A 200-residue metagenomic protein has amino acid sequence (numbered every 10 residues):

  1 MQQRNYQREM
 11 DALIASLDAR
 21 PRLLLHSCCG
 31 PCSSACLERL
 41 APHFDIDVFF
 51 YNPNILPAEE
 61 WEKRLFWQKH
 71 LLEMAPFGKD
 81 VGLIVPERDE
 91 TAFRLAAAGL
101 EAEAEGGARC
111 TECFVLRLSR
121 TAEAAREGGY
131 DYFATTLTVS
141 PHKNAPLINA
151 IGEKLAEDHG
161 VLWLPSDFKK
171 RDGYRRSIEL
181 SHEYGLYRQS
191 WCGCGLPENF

Functional and structural regions predicted by a protein language model:
M1-E38, P42-F200: Nucleotide-activated chemistry modules centered on ATP-dependent adenylation/adenylyltransferase
